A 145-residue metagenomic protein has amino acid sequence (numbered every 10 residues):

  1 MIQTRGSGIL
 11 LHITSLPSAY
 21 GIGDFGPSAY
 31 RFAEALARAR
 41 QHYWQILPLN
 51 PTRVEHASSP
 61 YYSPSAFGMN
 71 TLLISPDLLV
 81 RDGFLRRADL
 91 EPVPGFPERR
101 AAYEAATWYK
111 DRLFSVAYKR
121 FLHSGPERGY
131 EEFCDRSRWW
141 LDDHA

Functional and structural regions predicted by a protein language model:
I2-A145: Acidic/aromatic-lined carbohydrate-recognition and catalytic surfaces of CAZymes acting on diverse glycans
